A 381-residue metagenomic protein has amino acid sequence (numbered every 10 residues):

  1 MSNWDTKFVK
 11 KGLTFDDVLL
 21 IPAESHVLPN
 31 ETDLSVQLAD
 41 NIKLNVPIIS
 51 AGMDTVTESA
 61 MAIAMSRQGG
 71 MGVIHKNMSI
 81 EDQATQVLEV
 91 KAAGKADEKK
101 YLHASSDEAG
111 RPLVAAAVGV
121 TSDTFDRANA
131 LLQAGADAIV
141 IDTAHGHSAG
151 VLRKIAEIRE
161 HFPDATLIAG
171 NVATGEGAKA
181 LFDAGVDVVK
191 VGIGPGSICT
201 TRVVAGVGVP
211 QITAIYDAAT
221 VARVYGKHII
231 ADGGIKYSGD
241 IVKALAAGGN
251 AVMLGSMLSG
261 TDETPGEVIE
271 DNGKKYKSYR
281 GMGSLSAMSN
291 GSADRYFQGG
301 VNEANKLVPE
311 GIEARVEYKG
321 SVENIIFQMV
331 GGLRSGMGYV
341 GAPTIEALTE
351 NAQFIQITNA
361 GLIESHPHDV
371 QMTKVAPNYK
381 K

Functional and structural regions predicted by a protein language model:
M1-K99, K274-K275, M282, G299-K381: N-terminal capping/small domains of soluble enzymes
S2-K7, V18, V56-D232, K236-K277 (+1 more regions): Alpha/beta enzyme core
S286, G291-F297: Anionic-ligand binding region
